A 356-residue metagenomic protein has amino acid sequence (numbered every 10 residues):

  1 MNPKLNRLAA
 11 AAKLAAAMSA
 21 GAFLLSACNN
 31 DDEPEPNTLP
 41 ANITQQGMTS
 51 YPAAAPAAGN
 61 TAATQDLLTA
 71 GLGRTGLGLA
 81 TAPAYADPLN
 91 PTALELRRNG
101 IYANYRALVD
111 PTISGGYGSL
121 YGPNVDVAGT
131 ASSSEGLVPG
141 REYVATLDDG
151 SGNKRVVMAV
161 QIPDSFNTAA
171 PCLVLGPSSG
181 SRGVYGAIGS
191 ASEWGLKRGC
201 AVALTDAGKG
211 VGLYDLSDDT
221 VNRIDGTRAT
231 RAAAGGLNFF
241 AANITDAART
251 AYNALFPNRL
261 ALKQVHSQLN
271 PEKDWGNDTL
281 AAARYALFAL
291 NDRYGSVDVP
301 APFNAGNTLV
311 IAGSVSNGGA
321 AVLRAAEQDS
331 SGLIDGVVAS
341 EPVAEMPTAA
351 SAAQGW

Functional and structural regions predicted by a protein language model:
N2-A15: Bacterial N-terminal signal peptides that target proteins for export
L24-A27: C-terminal motif of bacterial Sec signal peptides marking the signal peptidase cleavage site
D31-E35, P177-V184, I188-F240: Hydrophobic or amphipathic alpha-helical targeting/insertion segments
E33-C172, G176, S181-S192, K197-A201 (+6 more regions): Catalytic-loop region of hydrolases
A232-A233, N238-P257, K263-P300: Alpha/beta-hydrolase active-site loop
F256-L260, P302-V310, M346-W356: Extended charged low-complexity segments that act as oligomerization/scaffolding linkers
A312-V322: Gly/Ala-rich beta-loop-alpha elbow adjacent to hydrolase catalytic centers
V338-S340: A short, hydrophobic beta-strand element of the alpha/beta-hydrolase
